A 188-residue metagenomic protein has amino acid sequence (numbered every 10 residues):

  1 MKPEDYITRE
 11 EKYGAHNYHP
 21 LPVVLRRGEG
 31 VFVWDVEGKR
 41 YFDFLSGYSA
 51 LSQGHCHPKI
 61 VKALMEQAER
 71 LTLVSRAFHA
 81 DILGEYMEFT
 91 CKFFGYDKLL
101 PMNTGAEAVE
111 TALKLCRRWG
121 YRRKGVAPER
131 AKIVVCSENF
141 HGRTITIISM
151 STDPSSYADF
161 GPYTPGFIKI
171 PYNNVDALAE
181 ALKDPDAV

Functional and structural regions predicted by a protein language model:
M1, D5, G28, H55 (+6 more regions): Conserved active-site and cofactor/substrate-binding residues in soluble primary-metabolism enzymes
M1-E29, A77: Active-site-adjacent loop/helix segments that line or gate small-molecule/cofactor pockets in enzymes
R9, K62-A63, A177-E180: Short, solvent-exposed alpha-helical surface patches in well-structured domains
K12, R40-V126: Glycine-rich loop-to-alpha-helix module at the N-terminal edge of alpha/beta enzyme cores
P20, G47-Y48, L73-V74, R143-T144 (+1 more regions): Short, contiguous strand/loop micro-motifs
V23-L45: Active-site and channel-lining beta-strand-loop segments that bind or position nucleotide-derived/phosphorylated
W34-D35, Q53-G54, S149-S151: Short beta-strand-to-turn element immediately C-terminal to the catalytic PLP-Schiff-base lysine in fold type I
M87-A187: PLP-dependent aspartate aminotransferase-fold enzymes
